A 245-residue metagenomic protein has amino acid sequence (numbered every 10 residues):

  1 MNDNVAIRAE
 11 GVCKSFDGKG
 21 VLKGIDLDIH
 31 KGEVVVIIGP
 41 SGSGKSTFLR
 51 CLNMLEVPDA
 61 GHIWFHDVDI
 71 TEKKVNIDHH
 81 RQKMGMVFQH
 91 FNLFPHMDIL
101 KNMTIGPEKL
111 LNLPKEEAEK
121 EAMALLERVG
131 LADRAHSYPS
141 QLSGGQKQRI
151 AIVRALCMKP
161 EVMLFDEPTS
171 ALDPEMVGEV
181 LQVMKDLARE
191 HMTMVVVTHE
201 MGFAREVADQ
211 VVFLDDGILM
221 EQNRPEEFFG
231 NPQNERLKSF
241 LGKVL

Functional and structural regions predicted by a protein language model:
N4-P225: ABC family nucleotide-binding domain
D215, Q222, E226-L245: C-terminal boundary and immediately downstream tail of ABC-type ATPase nucleotide-binding domains
